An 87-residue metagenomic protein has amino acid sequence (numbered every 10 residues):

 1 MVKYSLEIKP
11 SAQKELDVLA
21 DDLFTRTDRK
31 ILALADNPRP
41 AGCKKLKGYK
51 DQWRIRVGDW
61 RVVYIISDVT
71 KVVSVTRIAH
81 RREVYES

Functional and structural regions predicted by a protein language model:
M1-T25, P40, K44, R56-W60 (+1 more regions): Enriched for short, Lys/Arg-rich terminal
F24, D28-L32: Short, well-structured alpha-helical segments
I31-I55: A short, surface-exposed loop/turn module that caps and links secondary-structure elements
